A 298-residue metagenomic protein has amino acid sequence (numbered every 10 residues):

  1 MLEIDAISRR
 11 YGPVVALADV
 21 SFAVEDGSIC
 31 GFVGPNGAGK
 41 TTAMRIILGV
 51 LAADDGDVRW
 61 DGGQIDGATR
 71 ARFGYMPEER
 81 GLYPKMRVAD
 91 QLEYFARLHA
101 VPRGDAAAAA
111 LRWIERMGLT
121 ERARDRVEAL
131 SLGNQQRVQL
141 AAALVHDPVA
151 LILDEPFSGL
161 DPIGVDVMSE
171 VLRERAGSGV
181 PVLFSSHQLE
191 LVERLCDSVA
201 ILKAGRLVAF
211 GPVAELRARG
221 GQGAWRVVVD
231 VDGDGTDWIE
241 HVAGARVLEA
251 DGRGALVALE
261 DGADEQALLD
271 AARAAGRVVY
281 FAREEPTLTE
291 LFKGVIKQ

Functional and structural regions predicted by a protein language model:
L2, R9-K203, A209: ABC transporter nucleotide-binding domains
D61, Q91, A100, A218-G221 (+2 more regions): A generic structural signal for secondary-structure junctions that act as hinges or helix/strand caps at the edges
T69, P212, G235-W238, A267-A271: Hydrophobic side chains in well-ordered alpha-helices
T69, R217-G220, F292: Short, flexible helix/strand-to-coil boundary loops that buttress conserved ligand/catalytic motifs in alpha/beta
S169-L259: ABC transporter nucleotide-binding domain
E260-Q298: C-terminal coupling/interaction segments
